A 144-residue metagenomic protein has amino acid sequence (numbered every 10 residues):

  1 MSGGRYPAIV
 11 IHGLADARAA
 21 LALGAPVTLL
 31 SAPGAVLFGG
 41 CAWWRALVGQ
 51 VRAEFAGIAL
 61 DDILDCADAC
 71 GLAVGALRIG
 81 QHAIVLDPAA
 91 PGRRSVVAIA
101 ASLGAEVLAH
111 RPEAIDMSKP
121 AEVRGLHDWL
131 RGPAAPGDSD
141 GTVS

Functional and structural regions predicted by a protein language model:
M1, A76, I84-V85, P136-T142: Polar low-complexity intrinsically disordered regions
M1-D61: Conserved N-terminal beta1-alpha1 strand-loop-helix module at the mouth
P7-I11, V27-S31, L60-C66, A83-L86 (+1 more regions): Hydrophobic faces of well-ordered beta-strands that scaffold small-molecule active sites in alpha/beta enzyme cores
A20, A69-G80, I115-R124: Catalytic cores of alpha/beta
L21, A56, L77, V97-A101: Anion (oxyanion) recognition and catalysis
A25-P26, S31-L37, A89-S144: Conserved anion-binding
G57-I58, V74, A105-V107: Generic alpha-helical hydrophobic packing signal
D61-V96: Mid-chain, well-packed structural core segment of small domains
